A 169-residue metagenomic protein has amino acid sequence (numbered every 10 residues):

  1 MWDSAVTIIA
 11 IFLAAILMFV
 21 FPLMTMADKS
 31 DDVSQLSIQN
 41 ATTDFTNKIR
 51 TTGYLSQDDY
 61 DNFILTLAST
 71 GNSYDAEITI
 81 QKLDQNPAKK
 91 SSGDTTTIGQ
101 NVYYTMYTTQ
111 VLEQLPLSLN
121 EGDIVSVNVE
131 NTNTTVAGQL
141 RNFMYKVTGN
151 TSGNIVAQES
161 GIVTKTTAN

Functional and structural regions predicted by a protein language model:
M1-A5, T79, G161-N169: Low-complexity, flexible helical/coil segments
W2-L65: Alpha-helical assembly-interface signal, strongest on the long, hydrophobic N-terminal helix that forms
A5, A10, A14-A15, A27 (+7 more regions): A sequence-composition feature that detects small, non-aromatic residues
F21, L67-S69, N154: Residue-level signal for the start and early helices of compact helical domains
T42, Q100-Y104, N142: Generic intrinsically disordered, low-complexity segments enriched for polar/acidic and small residues
K48-L117: Short amphipathic secondary-structure patches
E121-V125: Envelope-exposed proteins and targeting segments
S126-N169: Glycine-rich, aromatic-bearing surface loops/beta-hairpins
